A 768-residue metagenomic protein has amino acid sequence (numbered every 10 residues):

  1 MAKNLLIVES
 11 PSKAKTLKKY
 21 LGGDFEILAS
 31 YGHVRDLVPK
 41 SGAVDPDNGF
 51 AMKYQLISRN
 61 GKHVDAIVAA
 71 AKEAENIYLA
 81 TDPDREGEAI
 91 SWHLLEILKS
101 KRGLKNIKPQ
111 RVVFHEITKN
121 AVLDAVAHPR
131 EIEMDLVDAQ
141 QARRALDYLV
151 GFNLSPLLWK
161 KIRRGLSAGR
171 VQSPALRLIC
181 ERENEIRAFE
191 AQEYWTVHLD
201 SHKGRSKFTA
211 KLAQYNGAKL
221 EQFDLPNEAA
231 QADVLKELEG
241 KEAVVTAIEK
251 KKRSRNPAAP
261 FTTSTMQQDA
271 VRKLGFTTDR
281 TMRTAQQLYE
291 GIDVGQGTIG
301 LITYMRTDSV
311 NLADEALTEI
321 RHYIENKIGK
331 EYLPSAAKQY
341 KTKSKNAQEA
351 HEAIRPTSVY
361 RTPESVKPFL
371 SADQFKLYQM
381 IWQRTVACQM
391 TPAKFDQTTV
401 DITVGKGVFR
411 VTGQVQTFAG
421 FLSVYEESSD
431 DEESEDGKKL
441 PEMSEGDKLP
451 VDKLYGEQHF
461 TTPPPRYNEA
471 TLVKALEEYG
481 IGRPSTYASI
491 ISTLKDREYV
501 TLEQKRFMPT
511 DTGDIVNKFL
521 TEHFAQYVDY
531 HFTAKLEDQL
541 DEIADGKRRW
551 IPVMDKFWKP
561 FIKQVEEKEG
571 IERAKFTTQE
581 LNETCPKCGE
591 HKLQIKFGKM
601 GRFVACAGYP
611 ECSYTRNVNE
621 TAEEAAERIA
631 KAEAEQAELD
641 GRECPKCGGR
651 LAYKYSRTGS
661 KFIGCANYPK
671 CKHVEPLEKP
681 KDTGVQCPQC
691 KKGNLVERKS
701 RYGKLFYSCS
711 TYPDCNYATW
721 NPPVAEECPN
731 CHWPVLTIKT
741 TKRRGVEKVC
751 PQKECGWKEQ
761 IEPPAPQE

Functional and structural regions predicted by a protein language model:
M1-Q141, L225-P226, D452: Intrinsically disordered, low-complexity regulatory segments
A2, D82-D84, R163-S167, K250-A259 (+3 more regions): Conserved short loop/turn motifs at secondary-structure junctions
A2-N4, T16, G23, S155 (+3 more regions): Basic, low-complexity terminal or inter-domain segments flanking catalytic cores
I117-L199: C-terminal or mid-to-C-terminal helical accessory/interaction module adjacent to the motor/catalytic core
K219-A259: Metal- or metallocofactor-binding catalytic centers and their adjacent structured scaffolds across diverse enzyme
I248, P257-A270, Q296-Y304, P463-A475: Short acidic, hydrophobic short linear motifs in intrinsically disordered regions
M282-Q286, I491-S492: Short, hydrophobic-biased segments on the C-terminal half of alpha helices that form "recognition helices"
Y289-T303, R497-R506: A short, conserved structural fragment
